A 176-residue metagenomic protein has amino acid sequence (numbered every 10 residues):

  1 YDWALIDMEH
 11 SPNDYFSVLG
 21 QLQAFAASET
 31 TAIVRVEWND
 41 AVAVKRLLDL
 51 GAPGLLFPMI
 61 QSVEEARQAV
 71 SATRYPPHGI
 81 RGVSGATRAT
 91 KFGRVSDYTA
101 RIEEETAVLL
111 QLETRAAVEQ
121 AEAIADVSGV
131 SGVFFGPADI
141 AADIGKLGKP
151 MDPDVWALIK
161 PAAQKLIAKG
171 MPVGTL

Functional and structural regions predicted by a protein language model:
Y1-L176: Expand to "…catalyze enediolate/carbanion chemistry for C-C bond making/breaking, isomerization, decarboxylation
